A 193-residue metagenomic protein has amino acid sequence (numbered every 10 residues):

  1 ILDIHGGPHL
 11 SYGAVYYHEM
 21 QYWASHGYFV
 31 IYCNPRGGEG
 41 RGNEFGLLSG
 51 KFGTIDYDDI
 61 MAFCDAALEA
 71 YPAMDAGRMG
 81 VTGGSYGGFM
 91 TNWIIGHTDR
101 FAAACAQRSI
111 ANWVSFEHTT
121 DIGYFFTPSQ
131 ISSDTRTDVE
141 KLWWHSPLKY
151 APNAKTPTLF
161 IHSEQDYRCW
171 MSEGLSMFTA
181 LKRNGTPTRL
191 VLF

Functional and structural regions predicted by a protein language model:
I1-G7: Short beta-strand element of the alpha/beta-hydrolase
G7-P8, D166: Short glycine-rich anion-binding loops that position phosphate/pyrophosphate groups of nucleotides and phosphorylated
P8, V15, G37: Active-site donor-sugar recognition loop in glycosyltransferases
L10-S11, N112: Short beta->alpha connector loops of Rossmann-like oxidoreductase domains
S11-A14, S172: Short N-terminal helix/helix-N-cap motif within the alpha/beta-hydrolase-1
A14-N34: Short amphipathic alpha-helix adjacent to the substrate-entry channel of hydrolases
E19, Y32-F193: Active-site-proximal cap/loop segments of hydrolase catalytic domains
